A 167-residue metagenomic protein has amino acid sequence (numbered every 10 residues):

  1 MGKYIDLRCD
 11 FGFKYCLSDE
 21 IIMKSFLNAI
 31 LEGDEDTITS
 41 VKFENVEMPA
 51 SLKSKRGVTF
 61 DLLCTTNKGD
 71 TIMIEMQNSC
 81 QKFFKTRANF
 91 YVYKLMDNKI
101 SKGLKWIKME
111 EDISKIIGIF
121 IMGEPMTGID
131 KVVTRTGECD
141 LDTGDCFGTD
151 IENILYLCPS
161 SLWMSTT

Functional and structural regions predicted by a protein language model:
M1-T167: Elongated, amphipathic alpha-helical interaction scaffolds
